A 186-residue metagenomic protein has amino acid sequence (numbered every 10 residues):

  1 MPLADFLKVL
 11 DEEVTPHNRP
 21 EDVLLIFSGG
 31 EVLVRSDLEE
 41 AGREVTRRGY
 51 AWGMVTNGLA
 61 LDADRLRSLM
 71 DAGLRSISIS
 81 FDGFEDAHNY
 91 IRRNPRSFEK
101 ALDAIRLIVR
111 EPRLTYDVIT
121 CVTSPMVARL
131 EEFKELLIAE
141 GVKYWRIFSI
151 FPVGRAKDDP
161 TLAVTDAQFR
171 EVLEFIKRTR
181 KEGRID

Functional and structural regions predicted by a protein language model:
L3-F27, V34-P152, D158, L162-D166: Radical SAM/AdoMet-radical enzyme domain recognition
G154-D186: A C-terminal junction/extension of Radical SAM enzymes
